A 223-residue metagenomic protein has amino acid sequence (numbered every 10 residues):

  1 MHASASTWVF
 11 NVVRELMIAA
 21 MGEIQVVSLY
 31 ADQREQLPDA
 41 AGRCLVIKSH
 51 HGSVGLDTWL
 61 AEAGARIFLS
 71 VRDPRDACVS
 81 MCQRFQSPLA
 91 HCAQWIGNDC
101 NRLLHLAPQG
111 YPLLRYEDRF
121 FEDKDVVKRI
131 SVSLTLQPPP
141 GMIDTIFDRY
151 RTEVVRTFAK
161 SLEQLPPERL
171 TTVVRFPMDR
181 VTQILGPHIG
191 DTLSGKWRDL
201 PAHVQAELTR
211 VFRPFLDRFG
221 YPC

Functional and structural regions predicted by a protein language model:
M1-L114, G190-C223: PAPS-dependent sulfotransferase catalytic domain
D76-L170, P177: PAPS-dependent sulfotransferase catalytic domain
P138-C223: PAPS-dependent sulfotransferases, especially Golgi type II membrane carbohydrate sulfotransferases
